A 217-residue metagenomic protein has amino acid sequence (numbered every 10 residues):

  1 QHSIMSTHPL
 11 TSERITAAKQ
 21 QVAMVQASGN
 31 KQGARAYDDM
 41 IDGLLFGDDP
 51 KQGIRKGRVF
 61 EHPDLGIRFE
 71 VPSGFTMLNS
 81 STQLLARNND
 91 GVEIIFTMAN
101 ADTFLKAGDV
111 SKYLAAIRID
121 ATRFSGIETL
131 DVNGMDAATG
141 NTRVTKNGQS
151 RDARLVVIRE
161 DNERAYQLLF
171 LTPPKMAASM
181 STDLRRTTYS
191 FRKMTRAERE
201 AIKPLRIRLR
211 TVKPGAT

Functional and structural regions predicted by a protein language model:
Q1, L205-A216: Short, intrinsically disordered, charge-balanced linker/junction segments flanking boundaries in proteins
Q1-R68, T76-L85, T187-A197, A201: C-terminal capping/extension segments of zinc metalloprotease domains
M5-E13, L65-G66, F104, P174-R185 (+1 more regions): Soluble non-cytosolic domains of exported or imported proteins
S12-K19, D38, P72, A107-L114 (+2 more regions): Extracytoplasmic/secreted envelope proteins and their assembly/folding machinery, especially bacterial periplasmic
R68-A115, E128, V144: Secretory pathway targeting signatures of secreted, lumenal, and periplasmic proteins
F96-M98, E163-P173: Short, well-ordered beta-strand elements
L114-N162: Signature of long, low-cysteine stretches enriched in small and polar/charged residues
L168-L209: Surface-exposed amphipathic alpha-helical segments
